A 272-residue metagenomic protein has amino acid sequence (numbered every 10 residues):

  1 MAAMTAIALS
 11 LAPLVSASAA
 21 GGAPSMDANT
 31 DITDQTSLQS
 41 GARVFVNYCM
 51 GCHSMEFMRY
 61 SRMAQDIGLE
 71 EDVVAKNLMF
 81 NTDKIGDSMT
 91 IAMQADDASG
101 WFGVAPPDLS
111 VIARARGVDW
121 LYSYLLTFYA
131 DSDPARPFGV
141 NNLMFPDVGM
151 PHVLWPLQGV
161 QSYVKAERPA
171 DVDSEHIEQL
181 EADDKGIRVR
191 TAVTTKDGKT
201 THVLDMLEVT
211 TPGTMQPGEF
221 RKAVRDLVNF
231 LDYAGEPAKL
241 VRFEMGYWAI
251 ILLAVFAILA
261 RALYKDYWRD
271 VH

Functional and structural regions predicted by a protein language model:
M1-I7: Bacterial N-terminal signal peptides that target proteins for export
I7-A17: C-terminal segment of classical bacterial N-terminal signal peptides
A17-R43, S54-Q65, G235-F243: Electrostatic cytochrome c docking/interface patches
T36, S40, V44, R116 (+3 more regions): Extracytoplasmic/secreted proteins, especially bacterial periplasmic and envelope-associated proteins
F45-E56, L227: The canonical Cys-X-X-Cys-His
G68-D183, D205-F220: Electron-transfer interface patches adjacent to heme c in soluble/periplasmic c-type cytochromes and di-/multiheme
E208-G246: Short, aromatic-rich amphipathic segments at membrane interfaces that lie adjacent to a transmembrane helix or signal
R242-H272: Juxtamembrane interface at the cytosolic side of transmembrane helices
